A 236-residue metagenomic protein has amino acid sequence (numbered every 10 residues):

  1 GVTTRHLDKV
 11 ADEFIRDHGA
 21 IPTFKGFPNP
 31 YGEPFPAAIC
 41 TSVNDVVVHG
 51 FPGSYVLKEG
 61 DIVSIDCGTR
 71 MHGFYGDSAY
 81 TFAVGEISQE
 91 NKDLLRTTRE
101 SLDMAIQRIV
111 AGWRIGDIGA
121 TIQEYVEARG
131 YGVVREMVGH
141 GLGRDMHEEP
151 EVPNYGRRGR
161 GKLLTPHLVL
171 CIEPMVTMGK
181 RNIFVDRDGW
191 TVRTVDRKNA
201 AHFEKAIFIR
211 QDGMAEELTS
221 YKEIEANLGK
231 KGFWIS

Functional and structural regions predicted by a protein language model:
G1-S236: Active-site neighborhoods and metal-handling regions in enzymes and metal-associated proteins
